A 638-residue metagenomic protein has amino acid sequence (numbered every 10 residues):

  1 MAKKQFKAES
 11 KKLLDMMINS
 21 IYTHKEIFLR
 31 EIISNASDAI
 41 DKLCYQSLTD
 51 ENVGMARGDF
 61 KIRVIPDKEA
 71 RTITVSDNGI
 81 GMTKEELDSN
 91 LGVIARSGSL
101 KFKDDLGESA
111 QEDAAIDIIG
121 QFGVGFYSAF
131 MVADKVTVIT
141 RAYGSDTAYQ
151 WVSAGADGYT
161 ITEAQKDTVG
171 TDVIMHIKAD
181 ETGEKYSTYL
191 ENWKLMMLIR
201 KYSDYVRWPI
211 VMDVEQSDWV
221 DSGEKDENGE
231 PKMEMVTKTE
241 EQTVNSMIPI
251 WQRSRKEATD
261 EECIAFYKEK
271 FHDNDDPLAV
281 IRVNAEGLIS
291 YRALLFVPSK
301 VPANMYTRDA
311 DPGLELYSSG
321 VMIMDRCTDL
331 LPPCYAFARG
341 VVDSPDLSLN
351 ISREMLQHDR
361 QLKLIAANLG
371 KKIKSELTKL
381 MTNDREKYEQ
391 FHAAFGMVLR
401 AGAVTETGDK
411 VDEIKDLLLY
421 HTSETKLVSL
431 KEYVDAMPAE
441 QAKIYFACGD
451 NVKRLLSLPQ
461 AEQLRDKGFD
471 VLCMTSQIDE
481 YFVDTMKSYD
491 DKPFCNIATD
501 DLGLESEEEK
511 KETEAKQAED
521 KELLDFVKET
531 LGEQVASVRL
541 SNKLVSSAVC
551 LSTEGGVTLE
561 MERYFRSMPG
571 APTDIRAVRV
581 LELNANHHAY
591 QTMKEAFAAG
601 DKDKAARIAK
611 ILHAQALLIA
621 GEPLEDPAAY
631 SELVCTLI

Functional and structural regions predicted by a protein language model:
M1-Y189, M197, V220-D221, P438: GHKL (Bergerat-fold) ATPase N-terminal catalytic module, capturing the glycine-rich phosphate-binding loop and acidic
I118, V136-G158, K178-I638: GHKL/Bergerat-fold ATPase module in large chromosome/replication-associated machines
